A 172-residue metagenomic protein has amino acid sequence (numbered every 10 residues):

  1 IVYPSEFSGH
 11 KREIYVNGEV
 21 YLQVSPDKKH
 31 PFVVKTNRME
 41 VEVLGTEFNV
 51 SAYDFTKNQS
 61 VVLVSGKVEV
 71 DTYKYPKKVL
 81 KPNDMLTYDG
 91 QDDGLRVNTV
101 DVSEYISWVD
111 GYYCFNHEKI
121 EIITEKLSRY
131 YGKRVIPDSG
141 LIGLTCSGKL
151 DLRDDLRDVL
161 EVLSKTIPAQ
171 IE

Functional and structural regions predicted by a protein language model:
I1-E172: A residue-level detector for the "anchor" residue at the start of short, highly conserved motifs
